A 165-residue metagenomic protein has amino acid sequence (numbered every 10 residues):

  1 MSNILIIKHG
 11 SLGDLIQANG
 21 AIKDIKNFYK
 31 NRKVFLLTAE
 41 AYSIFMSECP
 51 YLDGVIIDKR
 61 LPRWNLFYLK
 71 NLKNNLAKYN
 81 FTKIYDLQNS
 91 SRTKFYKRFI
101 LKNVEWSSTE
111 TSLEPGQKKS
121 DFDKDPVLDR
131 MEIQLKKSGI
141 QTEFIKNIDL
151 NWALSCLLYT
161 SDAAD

Functional and structural regions predicted by a protein language model:
M1-D162: Catalytic machinery of carbohydrate-active enzymes, primarily nucleotide-sugar-dependent glycosyltransferases
